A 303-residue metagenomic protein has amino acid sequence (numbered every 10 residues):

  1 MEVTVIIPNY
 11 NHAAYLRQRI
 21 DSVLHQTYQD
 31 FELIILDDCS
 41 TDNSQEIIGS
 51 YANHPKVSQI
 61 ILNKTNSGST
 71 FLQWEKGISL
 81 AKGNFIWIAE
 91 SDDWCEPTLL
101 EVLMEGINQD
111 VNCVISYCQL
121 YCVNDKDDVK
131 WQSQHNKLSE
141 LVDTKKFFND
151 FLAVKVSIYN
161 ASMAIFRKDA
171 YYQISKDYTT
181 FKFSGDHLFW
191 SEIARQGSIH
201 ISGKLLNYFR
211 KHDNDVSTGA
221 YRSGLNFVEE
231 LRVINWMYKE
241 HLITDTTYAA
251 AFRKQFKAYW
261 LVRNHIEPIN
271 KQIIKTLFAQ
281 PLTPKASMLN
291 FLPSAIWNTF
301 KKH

Functional and structural regions predicted by a protein language model:
M1-T4, E32, L188: Cell-envelope/extracellular polymer assembly enzymes that use nucleotide-activated donors
H12-H25: Short, well-formed alpha-helical segments that are part of the catalytic scaffolds of diverse glycosyltransferases
S22, D37-E46, T65-S67, E90: A conserved acidic beta->alpha catalytic loop
N63-A81, W94: Glycine-rich, basic loop-to-helix element that forms the pyrophosphate-binding segment of sugar-nucleotide handling
I86: Short aromatic/hydrophobic "clamp" motif used to bind/position activated sugar donors
T98-Q132: Conserved donor NDP-sugar-binding/catalytic core segment of glycosyltransferases
C118, L138-N226, E230: Conserved nucleotide-sugar donor-binding catalytic segment
K239, A258-H303: Membrane-interface aromatic/basic loop that binds lipid-linked glycans or pyrophosphate carriers, typified by
